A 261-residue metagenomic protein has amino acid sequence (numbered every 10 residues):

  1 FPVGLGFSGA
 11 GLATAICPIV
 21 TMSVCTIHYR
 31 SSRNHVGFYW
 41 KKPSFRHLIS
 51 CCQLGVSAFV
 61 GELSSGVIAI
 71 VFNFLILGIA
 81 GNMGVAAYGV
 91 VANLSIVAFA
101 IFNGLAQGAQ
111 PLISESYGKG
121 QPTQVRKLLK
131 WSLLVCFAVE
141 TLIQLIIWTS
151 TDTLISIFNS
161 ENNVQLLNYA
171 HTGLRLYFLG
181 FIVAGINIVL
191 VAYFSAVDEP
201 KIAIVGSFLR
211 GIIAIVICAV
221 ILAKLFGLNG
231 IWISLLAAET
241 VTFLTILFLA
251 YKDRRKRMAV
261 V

Functional and structural regions predicted by a protein language model:
F1-L5, G66-N93, V97, E115 (+2 more regions): Helix-terminus/linker motif at the lipid-water interface of multi-pass membrane proteins
P2-V56, I113-G180, L222-V261: Short alpha-helical transmembrane segments in multi-pass integral membrane proteins
A10-G11, V85, P200-I204, I231-W232: Alpha-helical transmembrane segments and their helix-entry boundary regions
A15-S23, G55, F59-V71, G78 (+6 more regions): Hydrophobic alpha-helical transmembrane bundles that constitute the permease/transmembrane domains of multi-pass
Y29, N34-S95: Acidic, glycine-rich loop-and-beta core segments that form the ion-binding/anion-interacting portion of active sites
A87-L145, T149-T151, A184-A203: Small-residue-rich hydrophobic transmembrane alpha-helices
F102, N163, T172, L179-N187 (+3 more regions): Short amphipathic alpha-helix initiation/capping segments at coil-to-helix junctions
L190-I213, V220-F226: C-terminal structured "cap/appendage" subdomains that terminate the fold
